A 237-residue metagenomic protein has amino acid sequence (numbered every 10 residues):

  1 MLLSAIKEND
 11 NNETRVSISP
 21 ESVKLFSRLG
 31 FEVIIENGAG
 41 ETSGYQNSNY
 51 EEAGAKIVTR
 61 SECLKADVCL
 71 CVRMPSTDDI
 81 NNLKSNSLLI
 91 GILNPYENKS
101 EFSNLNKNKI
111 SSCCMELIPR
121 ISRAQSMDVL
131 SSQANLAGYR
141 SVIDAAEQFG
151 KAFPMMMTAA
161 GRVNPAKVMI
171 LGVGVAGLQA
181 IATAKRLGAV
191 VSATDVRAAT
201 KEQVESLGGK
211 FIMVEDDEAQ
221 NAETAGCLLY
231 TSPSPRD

Functional and structural regions predicted by a protein language model:
L2-N104, N108: An N-terminal-biased, well-structured beta-alpha scaffold segment characteristic of Rossmann-like dinucleotide-binding
K7, E13-R28, I34-I35, T158-L229: Glycine-rich phosphate/diphosphate-binding loop of Rossmann-like nucleotide-binding domains
R15, S19, S43, N98 (+5 more regions): Generic structural signal for well-ordered, non-membrane alpha-helical segments in soluble metabolic enzymes
Y50-G54, L130-Q133, G209-M213, L229: Short, hinge-like loop/turn segments at secondary-structure boundaries
I57, L88-I92, S111-M115, V191-A193 (+1 more regions): Short hydrophobic/aromatic-enriched beta-strand-loop microsegments
D67, K99-S103, R123-S126, Q203-V204 (+1 more regions): Short, charged, surface-exposed secondary-structure boundary motifs
I80-A166: Glycine/serine-rich phosphate-binding loop and adjoining beta1-alpha1 elements at the start of nucleotide-handling
Y230-D237: Conserved small/polar residues in nucleotide/adenosyl-binding loops
